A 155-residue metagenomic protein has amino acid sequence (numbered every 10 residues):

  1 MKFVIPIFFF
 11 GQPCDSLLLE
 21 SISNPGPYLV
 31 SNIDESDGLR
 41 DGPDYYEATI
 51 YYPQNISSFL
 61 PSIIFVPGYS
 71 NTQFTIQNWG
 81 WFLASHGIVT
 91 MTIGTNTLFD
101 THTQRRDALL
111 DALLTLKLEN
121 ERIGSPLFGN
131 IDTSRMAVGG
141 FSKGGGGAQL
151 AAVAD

Functional and structural regions predicted by a protein language model:
M1-I7: Sec-dependent signal peptide recognition, specifically the positively charged N-region followed immediately by
G11-S58: N-terminal cap/lid segment of alpha/beta-hydrolase-fold proteins
S58, T103-G146, A154: Gly/Ser-rich "nucleophile elbow"/oxyanion-hole loop immediately N-terminal to the catalytic nucleophile in hydrolases
F59-G68: Short beta-strand element of the alpha/beta-hydrolase
Q73-F74, D100: Short N-terminal helix/helix-N-cap motif within the alpha/beta-hydrolase-1
F74-I93: Short amphipathic alpha-helix adjacent to the substrate-entry channel of hydrolases
N78, L150-A154: Active-site signature of alpha/beta-hydrolase-fold catalytic machinery across serine- and Asp/Cys-nucleophile hydrolases
N96-T97: Divalent cation-coordinating acidic motifs and surrounding scaffolds that mediate Ca2+/Mg2+/Mn2+/Zn2+-dependent binding
